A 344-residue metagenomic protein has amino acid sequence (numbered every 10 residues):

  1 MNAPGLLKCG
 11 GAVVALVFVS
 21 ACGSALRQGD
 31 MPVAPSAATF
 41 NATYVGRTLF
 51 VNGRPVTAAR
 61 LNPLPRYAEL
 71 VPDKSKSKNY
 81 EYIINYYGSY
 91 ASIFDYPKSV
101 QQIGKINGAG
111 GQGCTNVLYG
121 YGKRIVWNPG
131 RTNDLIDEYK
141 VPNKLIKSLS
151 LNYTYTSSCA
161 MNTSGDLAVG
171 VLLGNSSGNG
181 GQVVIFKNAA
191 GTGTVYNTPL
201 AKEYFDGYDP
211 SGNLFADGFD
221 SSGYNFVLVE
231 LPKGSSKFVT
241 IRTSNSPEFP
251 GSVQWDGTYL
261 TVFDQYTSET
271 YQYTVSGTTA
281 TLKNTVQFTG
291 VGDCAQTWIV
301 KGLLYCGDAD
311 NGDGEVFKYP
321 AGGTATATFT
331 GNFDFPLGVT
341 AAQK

Functional and structural regions predicted by a protein language model:
M1-S20: Sec-dependent bacterial lipoprotein signal peptides
F18-K76: Bacterial Sec-dependent N-terminal signal peptides
V56-N62, S99-G108, K144-S150, G191-T198 (+3 more regions): A short beta-strand motif characteristic of beta-propeller blades
N62-D73, G111-Y121, Y153-T163, L200-S211 (+3 more regions): Repeated scaffold domains used in trafficking and secretory/extracellular systems, primarily beta-propellers
K74-Y87, L118-Y121, V126-T132, M161-T163 (+8 more regions): Conserved beta-strand positions in repeat-built beta-propeller and related beta-rich domains
S89-I93, N133-D137, S176-V184, G223-V229 (+2 more regions): Structural motif
Y96-S99, K140-K144, F186-G191, L231-S236 (+2 more regions): Short loop/turn segments that connect beta-strands within beta-propeller blades
E315-K344: Blade-level signature of beta-propeller repeat domains, shared across WD40, Kelch, NHL, RCC1 and BNR/Asp-box propellers
